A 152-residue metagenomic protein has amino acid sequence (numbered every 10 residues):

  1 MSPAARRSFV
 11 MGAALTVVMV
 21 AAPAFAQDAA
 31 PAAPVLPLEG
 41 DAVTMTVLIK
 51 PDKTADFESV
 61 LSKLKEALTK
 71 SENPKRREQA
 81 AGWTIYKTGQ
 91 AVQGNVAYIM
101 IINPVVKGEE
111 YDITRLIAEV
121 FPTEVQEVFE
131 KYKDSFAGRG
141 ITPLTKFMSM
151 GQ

Functional and structural regions predicted by a protein language model:
M1-R6: N-terminal secretory signal peptides that target proteins for export/translocation
V10-A22: Bacterial N-terminal signal peptides
A13, T46, I117-A118: Non-catalytic interaction surface on structured domains
M19-A32: Long, low-complexity intrinsically disordered segments that are proline/alanine-rich with interleaved serine/threonine
D28-A29, K65-A81, Q93-N95, I101-Q152: An amphipathic, aromatic/His-enriched active-site/gating alpha helix that lines ligand/cofactor pockets
A29-G82, Y86-G89, P143-L144: N-terminal secretory signal peptides
D41-A42, N95-A97: Short, surface-exposed beta-edge/turn micro-motifs
